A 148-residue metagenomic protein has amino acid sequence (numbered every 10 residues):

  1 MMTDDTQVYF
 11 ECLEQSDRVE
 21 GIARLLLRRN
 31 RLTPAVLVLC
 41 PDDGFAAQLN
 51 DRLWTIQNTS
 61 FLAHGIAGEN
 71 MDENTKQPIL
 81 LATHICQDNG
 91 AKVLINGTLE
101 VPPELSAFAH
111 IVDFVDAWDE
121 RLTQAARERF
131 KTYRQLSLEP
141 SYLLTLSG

Functional and structural regions predicted by a protein language model:
M1-R18: Glycine-rich phosphate-binding "P-loop"
Y9-L13, A35-P41, L94-I95, D113-F114: Short hydrophobic beta-strand segments
R18-I22, A126: Amphipathic coiled-coil/heptad-repeat helices and related helical stalk/stem segments that mediate oligomerization
V19, A46-A47, P102-P103: Short, well-ordered alpha-helical microsegments
V19, R31, T145: Charged, terminal alpha-helix-loop-beta segments that serve as non-catalytic nucleic-acid engagement and/or assembly
I22-E73: Short, well-structured hydrophobic secondary-structure segments
M71-H110: Mid-chain, well-packed structural core segment of small domains
A109-G148: Glycine-rich, aromatic-bearing surface loops/beta-hairpins
